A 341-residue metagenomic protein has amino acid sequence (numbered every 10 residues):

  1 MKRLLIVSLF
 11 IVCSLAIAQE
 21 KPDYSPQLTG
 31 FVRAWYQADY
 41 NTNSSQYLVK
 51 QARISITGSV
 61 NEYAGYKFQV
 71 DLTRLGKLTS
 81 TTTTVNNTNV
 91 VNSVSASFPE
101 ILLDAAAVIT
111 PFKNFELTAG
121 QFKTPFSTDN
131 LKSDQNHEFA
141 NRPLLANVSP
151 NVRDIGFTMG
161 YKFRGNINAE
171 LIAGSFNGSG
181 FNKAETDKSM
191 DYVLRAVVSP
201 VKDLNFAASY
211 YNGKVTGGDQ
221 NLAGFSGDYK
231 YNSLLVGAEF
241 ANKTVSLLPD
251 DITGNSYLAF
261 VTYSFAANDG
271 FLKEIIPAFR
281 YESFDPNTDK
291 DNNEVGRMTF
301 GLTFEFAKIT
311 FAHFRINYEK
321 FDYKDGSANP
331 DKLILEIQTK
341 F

Functional and structural regions predicted by a protein language model:
M1-L4: Positively charged n-region of N-terminal signal peptides that target proteins for export
F10-A18: Hydrophobic h-region of N-terminal signal peptides that target proteins for export in Gram-negative bacteria
E20-G178, K188-M190, V197-F206, F260-A266 (+3 more regions): Outer membrane beta-barrel
T42-L48, S93-L102, N147-N151, A184-S189 (+5 more regions): Replace "Gram-negative outer membrane beta-barrel proteins" with "bacterial and organellar outer membrane beta-barrel
F112, N166, Y229-S233, F265 (+2 more regions): A generic beta-sheet turn/junction motif
D187, V197-N287: Detector for outer-membrane/organellar transmembrane beta-barrel domains, recognizing the amphipathic beta-strand
A196, N329-F341: Outer-membrane beta-barrel "beta-signal"
A267-K324: C-terminal hydrophobic structural anchor segments that stabilize assembly/packing rather than catalytic chemistry
